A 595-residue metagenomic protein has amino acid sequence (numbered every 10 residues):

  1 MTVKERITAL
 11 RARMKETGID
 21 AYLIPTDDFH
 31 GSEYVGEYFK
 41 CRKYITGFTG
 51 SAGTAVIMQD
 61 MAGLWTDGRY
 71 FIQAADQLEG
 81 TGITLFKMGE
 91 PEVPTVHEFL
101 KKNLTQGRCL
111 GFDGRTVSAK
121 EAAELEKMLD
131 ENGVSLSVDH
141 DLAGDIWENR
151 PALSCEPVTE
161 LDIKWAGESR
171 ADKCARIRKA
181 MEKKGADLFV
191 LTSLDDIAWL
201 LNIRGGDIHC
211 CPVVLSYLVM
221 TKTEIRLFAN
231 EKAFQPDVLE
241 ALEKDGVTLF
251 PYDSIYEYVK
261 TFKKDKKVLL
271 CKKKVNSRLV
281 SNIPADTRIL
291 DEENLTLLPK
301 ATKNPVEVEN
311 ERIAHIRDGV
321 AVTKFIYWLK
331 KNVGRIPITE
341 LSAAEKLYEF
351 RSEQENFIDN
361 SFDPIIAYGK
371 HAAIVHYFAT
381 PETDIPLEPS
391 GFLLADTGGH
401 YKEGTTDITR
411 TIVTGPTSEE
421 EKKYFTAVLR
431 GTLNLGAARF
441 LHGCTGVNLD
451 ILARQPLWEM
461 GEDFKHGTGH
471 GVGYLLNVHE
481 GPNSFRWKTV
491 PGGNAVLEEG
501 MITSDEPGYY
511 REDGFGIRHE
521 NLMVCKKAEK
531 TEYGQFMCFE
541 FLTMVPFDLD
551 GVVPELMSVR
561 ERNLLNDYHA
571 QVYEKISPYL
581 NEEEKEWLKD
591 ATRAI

Functional and structural regions predicted by a protein language model:
M1-I595: Active-site neighborhoods and metal-handling regions in enzymes and metal-associated proteins
